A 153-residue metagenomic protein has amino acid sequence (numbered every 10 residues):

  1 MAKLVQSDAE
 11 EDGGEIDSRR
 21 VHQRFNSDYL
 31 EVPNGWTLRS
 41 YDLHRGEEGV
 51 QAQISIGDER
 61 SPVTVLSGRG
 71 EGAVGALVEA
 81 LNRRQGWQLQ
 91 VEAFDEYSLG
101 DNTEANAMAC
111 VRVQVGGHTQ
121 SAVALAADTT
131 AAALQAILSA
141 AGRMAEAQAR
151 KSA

Functional and structural regions predicted by a protein language model:
M1-A153: Terminal or standalone catalytic/regulatory effector modules within metabolic enzymes and repeat proteins
